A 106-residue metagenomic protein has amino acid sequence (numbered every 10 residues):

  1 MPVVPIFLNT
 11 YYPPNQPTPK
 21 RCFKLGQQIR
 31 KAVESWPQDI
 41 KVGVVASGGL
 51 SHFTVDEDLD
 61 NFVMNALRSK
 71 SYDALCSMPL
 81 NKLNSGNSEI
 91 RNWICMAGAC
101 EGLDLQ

Functional and structural regions predicted by a protein language model:
M1-Q27, K31-S35, V55-Q106: Flexible, D/E/H-enriched segments
I6, I40-G48: Beta-strand elements within well-structured catalytic alpha/beta cores of enzymes that handle phosphate/sulfate esters
S51-F53: A structural signal for small-residue-enriched, beta-sheet-centric alpha/beta enzyme cores and oligomeric scaffold folds
